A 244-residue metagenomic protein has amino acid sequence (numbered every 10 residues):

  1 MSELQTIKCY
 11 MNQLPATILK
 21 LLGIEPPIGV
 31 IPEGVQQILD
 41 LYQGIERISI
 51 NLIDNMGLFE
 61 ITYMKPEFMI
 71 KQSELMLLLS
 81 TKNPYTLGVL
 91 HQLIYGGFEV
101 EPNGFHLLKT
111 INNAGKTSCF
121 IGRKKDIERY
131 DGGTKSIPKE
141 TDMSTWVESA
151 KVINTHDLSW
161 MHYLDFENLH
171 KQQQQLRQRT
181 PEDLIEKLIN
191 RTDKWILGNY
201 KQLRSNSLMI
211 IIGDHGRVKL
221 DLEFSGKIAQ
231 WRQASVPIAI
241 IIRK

Functional and structural regions predicted by a protein language model:
M1-K244: Feature captures the catalytic ectodomains and active-site-proximal regions of enzymes that hydrolyze or transfer
